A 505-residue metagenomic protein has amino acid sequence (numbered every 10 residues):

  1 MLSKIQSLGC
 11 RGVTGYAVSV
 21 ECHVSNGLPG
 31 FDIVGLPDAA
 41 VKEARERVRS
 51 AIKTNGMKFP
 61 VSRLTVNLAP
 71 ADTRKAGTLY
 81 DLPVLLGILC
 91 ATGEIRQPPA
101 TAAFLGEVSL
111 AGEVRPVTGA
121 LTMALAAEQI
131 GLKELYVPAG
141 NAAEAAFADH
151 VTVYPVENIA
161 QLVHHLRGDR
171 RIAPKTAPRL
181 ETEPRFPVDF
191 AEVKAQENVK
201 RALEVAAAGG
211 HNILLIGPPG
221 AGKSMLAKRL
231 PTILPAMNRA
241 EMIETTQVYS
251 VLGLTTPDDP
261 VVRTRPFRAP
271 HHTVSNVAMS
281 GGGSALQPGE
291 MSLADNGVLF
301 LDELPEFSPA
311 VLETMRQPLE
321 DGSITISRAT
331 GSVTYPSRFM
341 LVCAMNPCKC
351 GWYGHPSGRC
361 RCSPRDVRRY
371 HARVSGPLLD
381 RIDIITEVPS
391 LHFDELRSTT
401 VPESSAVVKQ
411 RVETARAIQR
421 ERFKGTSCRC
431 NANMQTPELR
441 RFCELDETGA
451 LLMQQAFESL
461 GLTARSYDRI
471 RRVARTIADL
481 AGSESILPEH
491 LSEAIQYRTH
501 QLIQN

Functional and structural regions predicted by a protein language model:
M1-L214, P218-S224, S327, Y467 (+1 more regions): Peripheral, non-AAA+ core regions of ATP-driven protein-machinery
V34, A40-R45, P60, N67-G77 (+2 more regions): Basic, amphipathic alpha-helical bundle interface domains used for macromolecular binding and assembly
F59-S62, P98-P99, Q129-G131, D149 (+8 more regions): Short loop/turn elements that form and flank the Walker-type P-loop nucleotide-binding site in RecA-like NTPase cores
A111, L301-S308, G351: Catalytic P-loop NTPase motifs of RecA-like helicase/translocase cores
E204, V261-P266, N276-L299, G331-S332: Conserved alpha-helical scaffold flanking the Walker A/P-loop in AAA+ ATPase domains
L215-T256: Walker A/P-loop
R239-S275, G282-G283, P389, R429-P437 (+2 more regions): Conserved inter-motif catalytic segment of the P-loop NTP-binding fold
N296, D302-E303, T314: Walker B catalytic acidic pair
